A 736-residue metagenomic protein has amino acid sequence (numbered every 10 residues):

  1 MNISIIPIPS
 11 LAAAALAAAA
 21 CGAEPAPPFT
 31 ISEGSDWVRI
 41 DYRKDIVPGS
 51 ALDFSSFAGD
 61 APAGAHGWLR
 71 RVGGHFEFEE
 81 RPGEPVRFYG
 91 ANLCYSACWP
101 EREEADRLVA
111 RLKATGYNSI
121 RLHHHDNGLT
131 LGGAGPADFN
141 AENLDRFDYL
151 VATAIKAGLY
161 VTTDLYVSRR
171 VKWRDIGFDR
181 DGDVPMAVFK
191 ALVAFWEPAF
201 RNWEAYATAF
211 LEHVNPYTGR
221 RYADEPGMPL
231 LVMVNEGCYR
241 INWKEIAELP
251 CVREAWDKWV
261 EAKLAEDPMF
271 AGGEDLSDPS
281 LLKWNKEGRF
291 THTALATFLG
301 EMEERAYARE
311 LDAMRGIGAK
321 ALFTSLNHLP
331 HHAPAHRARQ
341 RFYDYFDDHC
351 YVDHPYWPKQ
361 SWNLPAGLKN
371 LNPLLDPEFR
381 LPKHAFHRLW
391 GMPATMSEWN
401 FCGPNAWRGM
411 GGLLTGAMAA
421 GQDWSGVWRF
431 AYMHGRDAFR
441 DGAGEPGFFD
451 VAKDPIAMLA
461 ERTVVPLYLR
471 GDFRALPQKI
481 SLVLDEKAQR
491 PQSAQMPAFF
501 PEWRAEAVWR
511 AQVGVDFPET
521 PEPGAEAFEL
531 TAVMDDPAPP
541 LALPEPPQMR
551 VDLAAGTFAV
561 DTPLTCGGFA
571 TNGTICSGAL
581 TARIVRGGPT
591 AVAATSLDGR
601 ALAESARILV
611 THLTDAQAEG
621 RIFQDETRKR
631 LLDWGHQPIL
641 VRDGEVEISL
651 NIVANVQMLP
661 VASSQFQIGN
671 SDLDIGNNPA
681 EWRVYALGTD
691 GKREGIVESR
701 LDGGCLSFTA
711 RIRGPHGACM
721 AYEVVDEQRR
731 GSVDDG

Functional and structural regions predicted by a protein language model:
I3-P9, L659-N678, Q728-G736: Short, basic, low-complexity termini and linkers enriched in Ser/Thr/Gly/Pro that act as targeting/leader peptides
A13-G22: Hydrophobic h-region of N-terminal signal peptides that target proteins for export in Gram-negative bacteria
A23-A65: N-terminal pre-domain segments of enzymes
G64-Y343: Active-site mouth of glycoside hydrolases
A306-F323, P330-V352, G367-A525, D536: Catalytic-core region of carbohydrate-active enzymes that cleave or remodel glycosidic bonds
V465-P660, R683-A686, T709-A710: Long, low-hydrophobicity ectodomains and other hydrophilic envelope-associated domains
A594, G704-G736: C-terminal beta-strand-rich structural cap/linker in extracellular carbohydrate-active enzymes
G691-S699: Surface-exposed loop/edge segments in extracytoplasmic proteins
